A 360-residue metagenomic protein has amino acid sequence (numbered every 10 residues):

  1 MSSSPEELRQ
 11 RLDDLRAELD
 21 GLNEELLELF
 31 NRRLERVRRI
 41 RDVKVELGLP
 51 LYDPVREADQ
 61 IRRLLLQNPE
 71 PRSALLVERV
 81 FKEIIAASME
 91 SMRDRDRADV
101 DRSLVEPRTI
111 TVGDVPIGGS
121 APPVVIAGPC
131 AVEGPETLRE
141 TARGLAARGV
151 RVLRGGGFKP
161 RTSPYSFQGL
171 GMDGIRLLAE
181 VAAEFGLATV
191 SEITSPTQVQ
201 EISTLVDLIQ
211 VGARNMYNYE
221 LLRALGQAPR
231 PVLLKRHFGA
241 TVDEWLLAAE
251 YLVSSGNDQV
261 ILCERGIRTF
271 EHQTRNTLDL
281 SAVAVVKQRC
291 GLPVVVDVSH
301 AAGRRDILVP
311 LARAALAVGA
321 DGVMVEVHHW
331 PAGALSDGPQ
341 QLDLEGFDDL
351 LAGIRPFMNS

Functional and structural regions predicted by a protein language model:
M1-R102: Domain-level signature for soluble enzymes in the chorismate/prephenate branch of the shikimate pathway
I40-L49, R154-D173, H329-P339: Glycine-rich, proline-tolerant flexible connector loops at the mouths of alpha/beta enzymes
P50-R63, F167-S191, L225-P231, L280-V295 (+1 more regions): Alpha-helix-loop-beta-strand connector modules within alpha/beta enzyme cores
D94-I126, N359-S360: N-terminal amphipathic alpha-helix/helix-capping segment at the start of soluble metabolic enzymes
P123-E140, S163-G169, A188-E192, A213 (+2 more regions): Active-site mouth loops of central-metabolism enzymes
P123-P129, R151-G155, T189-S191, D207-V211 (+4 more regions): Hydrophobic faces of well-ordered beta-strands that scaffold small-molecule active sites in alpha/beta enzyme cores
Q168-L170, G186-S195, D207-E220, P231-V242 (+2 more regions): Catalytic beta/alpha-barrel core
A228-V327: Catalytic alpha/beta core domains of metabolic enzymes, predominantly
